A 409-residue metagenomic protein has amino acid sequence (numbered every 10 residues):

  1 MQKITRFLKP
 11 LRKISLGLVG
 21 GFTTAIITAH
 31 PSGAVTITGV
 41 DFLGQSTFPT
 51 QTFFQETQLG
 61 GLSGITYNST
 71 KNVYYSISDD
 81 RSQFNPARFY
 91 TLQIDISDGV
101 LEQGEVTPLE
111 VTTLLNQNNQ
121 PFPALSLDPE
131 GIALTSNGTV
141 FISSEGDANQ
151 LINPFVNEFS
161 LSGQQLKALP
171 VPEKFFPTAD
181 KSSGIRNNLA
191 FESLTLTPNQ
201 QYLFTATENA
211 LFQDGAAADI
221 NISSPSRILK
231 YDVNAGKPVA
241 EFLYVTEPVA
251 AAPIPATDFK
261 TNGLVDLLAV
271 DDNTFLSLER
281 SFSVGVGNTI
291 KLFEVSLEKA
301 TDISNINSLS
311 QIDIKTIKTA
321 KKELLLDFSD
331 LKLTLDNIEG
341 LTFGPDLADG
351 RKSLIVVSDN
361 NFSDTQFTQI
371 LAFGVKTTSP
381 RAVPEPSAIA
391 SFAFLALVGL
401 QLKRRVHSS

Functional and structural regions predicted by a protein language model:
K3-L18, S387: Bacterial N-terminal signal peptides that target proteins for export
L8, T23, H30-P31, A393: N-terminal regions of proteins, emphasizing targeting and processing segments when present
S15-I27: Bacterial N-terminal signal peptides
H30-R381: Sequence/structural signature of beta-propeller domains
P384-L402: A short, hydrophobic C-terminal helix/tail in secreted or cell-surface proteins
V406-S409: Short, charged juxtamembrane terminal tails flanking transmembrane helices
